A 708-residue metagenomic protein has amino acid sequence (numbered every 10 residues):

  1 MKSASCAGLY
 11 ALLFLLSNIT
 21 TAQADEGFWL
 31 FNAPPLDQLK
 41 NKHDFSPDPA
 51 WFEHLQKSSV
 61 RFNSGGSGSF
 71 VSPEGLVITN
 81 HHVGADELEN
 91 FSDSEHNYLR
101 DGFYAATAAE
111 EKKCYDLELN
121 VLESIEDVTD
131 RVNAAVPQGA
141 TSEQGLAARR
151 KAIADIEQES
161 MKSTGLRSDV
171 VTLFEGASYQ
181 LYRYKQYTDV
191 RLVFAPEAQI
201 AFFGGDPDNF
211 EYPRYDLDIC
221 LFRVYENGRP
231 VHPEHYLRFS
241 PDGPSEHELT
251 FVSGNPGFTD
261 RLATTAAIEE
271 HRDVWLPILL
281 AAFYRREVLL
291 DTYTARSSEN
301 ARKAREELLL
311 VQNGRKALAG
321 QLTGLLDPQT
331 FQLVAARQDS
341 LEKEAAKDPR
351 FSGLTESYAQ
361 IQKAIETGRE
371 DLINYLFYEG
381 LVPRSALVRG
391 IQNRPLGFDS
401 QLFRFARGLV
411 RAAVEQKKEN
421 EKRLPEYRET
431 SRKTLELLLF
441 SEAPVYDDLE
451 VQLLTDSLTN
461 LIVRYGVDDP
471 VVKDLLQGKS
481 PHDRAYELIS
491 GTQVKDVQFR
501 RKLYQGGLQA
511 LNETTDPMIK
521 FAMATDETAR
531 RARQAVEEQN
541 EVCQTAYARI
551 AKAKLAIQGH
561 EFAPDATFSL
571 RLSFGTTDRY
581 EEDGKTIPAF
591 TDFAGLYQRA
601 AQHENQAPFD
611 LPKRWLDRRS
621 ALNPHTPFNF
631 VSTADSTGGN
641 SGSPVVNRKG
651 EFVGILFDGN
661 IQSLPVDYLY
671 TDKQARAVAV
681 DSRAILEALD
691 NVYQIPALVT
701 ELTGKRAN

Functional and structural regions predicted by a protein language model:
M1-L9: Bacterial N-terminal signal peptides that target proteins for export
G8-N18: Bacterial N-terminal signal peptides
I19-N708: Terminal presequence/propeptide segments associated with secretion/organelle targeting and zymogen/polyprotein
